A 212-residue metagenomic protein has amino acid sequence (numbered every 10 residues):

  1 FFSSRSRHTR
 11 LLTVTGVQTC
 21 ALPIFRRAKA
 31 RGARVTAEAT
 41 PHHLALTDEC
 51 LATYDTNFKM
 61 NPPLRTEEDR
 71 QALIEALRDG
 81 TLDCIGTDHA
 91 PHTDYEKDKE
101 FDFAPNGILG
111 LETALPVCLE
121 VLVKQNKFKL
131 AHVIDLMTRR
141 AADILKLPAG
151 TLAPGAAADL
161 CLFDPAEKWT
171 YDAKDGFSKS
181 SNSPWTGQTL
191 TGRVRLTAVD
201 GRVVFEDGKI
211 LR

Functional and structural regions predicted by a protein language model:
F1-C20: Single conserved hydrophobic/aromatic residue that forms the stacking wall/gate of nucleotide- or nucleobase-binding
S3, A141-A142, T186-T189: Short loop/turn motifs at secondary-structure junctions and domain boundaries
H8-T9, V17, H42-H43, H89-H92: Histidine-centered active-site/metal-ligand motif
L11, E38, D88, C118 (+1 more regions): Residue-level signal for inorganic ion chemistry
V17-I85: Histidine/acidic residue-rich metal-binding segments in metalloenzymes
N57, R78, D83-I85, A90-A166: His/Asp/Glu-enriched, well-ordered alpha-helical/loop segment that forms or immediately abuts the divalent-metal
F58-E68, G107-G110, S183-T189: A short acidic, glycine-rich active-site loop that binds or catalyzes chemistry on phosphate/adenosine moieties
E100-F103, A157-K209: C-terminal cap of metal-dependent C-N hydrolases
